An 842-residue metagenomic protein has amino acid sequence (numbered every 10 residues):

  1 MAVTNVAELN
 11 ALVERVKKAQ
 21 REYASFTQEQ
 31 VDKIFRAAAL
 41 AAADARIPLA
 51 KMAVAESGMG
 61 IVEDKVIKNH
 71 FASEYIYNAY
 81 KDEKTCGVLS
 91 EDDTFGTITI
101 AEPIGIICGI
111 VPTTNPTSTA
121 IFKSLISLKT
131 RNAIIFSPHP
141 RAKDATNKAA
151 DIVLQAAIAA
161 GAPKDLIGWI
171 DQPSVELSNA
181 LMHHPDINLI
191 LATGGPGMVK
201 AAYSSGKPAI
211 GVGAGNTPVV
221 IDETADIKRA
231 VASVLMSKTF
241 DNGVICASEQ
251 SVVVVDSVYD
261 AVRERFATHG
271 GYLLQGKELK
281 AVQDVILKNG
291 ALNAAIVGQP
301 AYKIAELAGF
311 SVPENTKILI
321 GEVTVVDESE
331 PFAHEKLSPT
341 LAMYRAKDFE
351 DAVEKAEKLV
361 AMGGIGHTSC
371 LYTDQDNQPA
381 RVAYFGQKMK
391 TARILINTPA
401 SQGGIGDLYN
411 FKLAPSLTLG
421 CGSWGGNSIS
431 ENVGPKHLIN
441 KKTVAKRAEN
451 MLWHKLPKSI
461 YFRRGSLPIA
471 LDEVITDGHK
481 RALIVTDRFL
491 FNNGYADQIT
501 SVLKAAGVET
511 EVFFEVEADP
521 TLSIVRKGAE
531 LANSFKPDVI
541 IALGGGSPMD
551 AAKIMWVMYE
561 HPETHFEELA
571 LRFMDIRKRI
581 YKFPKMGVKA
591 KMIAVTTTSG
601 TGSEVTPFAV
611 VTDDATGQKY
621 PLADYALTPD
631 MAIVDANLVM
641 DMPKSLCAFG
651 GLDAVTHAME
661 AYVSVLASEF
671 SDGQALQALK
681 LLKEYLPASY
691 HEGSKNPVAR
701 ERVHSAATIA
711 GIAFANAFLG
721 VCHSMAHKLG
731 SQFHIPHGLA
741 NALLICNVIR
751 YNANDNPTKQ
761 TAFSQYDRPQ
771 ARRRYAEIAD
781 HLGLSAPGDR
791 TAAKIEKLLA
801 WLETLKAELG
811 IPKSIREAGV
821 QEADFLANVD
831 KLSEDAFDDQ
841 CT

Functional and structural regions predicted by a protein language model:
M1-I98, I126, T268: N-terminal Rossmann-like NAD(P)+-binding subdomain of aldehyde/semialdehyde dehydrogenases
V3, I121, V199-D327: ALDH superfamily catalytic-core signature
A24, F310-N450: Conserved C-terminal structural/oligomerization subdomain of aldehyde/semialdehyde dehydrogenase
N78, K84, A149, S523-N637: Glycine/threonine-rich beta-strand-loop-alpha-helix active-site module that forms ligand/phosphate-binding
T85-R229: Rossmann-like NAD(P) dinucleotide-binding subdomain of oxidoreductase/dehydrogenase enzymes
D260, T268, V605-A717: Carboxylate- and glycine-rich phosphate/diphosphate-binding segment that chelates Mg2+/Mn2+
M451-V539, I815: ATP/NTP phosphate-donor binding region
Q732-D824: Gly/Pro-rich interdomain helix-loop hinge
